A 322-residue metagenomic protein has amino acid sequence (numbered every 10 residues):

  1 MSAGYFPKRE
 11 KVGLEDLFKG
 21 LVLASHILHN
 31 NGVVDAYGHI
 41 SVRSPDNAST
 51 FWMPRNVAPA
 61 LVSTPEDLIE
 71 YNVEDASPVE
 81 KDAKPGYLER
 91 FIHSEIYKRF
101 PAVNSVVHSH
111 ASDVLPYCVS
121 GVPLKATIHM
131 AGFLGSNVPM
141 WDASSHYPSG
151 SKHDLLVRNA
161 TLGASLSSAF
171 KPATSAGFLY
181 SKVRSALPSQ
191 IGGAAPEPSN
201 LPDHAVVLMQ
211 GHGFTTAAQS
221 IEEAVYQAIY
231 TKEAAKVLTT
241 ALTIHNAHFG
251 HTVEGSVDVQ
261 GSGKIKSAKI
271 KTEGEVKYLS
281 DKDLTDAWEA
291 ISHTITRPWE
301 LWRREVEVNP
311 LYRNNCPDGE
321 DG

Functional and structural regions predicted by a protein language model:
M1-G322: Glycine-rich flexible loops
